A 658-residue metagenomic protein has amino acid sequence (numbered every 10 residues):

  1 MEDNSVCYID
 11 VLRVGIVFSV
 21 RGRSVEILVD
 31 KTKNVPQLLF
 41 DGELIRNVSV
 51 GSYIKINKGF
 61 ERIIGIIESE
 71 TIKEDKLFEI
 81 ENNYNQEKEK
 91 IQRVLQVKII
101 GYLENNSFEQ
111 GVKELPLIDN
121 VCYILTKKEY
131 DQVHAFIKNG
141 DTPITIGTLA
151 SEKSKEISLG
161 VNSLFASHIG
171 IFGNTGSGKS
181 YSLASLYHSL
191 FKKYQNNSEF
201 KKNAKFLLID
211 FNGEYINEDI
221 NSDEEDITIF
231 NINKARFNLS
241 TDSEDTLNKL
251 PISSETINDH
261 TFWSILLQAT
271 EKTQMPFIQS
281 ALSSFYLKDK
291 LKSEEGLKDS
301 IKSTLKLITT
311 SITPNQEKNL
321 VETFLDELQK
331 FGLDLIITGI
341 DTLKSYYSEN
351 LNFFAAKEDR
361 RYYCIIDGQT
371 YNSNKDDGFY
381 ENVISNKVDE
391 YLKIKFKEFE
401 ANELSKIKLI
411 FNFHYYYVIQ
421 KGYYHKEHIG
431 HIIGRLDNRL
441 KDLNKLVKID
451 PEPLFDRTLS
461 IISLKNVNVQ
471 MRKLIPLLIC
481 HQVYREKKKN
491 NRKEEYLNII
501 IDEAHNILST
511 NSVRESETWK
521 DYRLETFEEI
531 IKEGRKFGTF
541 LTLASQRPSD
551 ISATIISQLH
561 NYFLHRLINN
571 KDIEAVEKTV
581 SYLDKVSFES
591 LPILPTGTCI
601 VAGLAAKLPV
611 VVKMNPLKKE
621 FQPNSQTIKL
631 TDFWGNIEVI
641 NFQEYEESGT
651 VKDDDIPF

Functional and structural regions predicted by a protein language model:
M1-G173, Y181-L186, K192-N203, N490-E495 (+2 more regions): Basic- and hydrophobic-enriched, low-structure N-terminal and domain-boundary segments that flank ATP-binding catalytic
T145-T241, V601, T631-W634, I640-Q643: Glycine-rich phosphate-binding loop of nucleotide-binding enzymes
T175, N468, P548: The conserved Walker
N203-L207, R457-L459, E494-N498, F537-T542: Loop/turn-to-beta-strand initiation segments
G213-I220, I252-T526: P-loop NTPase motor domains
I229-S240, S253, Y562-K571: Conserved AAA+ ATPase "SRH/arginine-finger" region at the nucleotide-binding site
K357, T596-F658: Conserved P-loop NTPase motor module
Y522-N615: Conserved ATP-driven motor cores of ASCE-family P-loop NTPases powering translocation/secretion/packaging/pilus
